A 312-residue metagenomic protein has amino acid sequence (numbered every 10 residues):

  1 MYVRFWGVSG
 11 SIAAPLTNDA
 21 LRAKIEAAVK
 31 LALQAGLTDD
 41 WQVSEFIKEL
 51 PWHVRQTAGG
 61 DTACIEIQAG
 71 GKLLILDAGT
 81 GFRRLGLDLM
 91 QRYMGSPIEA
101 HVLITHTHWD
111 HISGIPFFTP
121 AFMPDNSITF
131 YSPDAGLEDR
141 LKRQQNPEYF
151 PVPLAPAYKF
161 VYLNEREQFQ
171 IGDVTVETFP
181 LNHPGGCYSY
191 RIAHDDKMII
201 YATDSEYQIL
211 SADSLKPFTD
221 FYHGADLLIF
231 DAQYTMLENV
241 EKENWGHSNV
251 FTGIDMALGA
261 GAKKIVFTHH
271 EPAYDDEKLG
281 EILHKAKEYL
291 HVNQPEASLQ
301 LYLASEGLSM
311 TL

Functional and structural regions predicted by a protein language model:
M1-T203, I209-L210, T219-D220, E277-L312: Binuclear metal-dependent hydrolase catalytic cores
I209-Y302: Cap/insert and terminal regions of metallo-dependent hydrolase folds
